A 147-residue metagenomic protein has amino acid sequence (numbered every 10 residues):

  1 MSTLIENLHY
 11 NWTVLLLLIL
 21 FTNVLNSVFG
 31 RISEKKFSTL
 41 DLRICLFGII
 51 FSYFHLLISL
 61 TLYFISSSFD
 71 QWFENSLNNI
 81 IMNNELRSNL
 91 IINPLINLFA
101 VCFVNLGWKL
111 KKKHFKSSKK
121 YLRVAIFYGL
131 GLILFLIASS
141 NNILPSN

Functional and structural regions predicted by a protein language model:
M1-N147: Membrane-embedded alpha-helical bundles that constitute the cytochrome b-like, heme-associated redox core of multi-pass
